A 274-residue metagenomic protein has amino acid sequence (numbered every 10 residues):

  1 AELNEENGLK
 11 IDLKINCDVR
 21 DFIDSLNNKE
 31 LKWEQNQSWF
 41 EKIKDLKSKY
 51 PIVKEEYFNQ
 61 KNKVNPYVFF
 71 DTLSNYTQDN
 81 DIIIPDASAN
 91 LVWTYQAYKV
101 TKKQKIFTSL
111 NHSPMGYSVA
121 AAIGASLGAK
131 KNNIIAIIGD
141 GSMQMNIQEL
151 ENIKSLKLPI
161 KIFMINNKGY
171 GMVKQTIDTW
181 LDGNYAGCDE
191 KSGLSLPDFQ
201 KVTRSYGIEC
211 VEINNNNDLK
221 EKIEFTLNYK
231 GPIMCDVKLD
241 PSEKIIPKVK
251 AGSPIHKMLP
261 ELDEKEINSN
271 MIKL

Functional and structural regions predicted by a protein language model:
A1-N4: Short, polar loop motifs at secondary-structure junctions
E6-G8, K14-N16, R20-L26, V92-L274: Thiamine diphosphate
N27-L31, Q78, G231: Non-catalytic alpha-helical coupling and interface elements of nucleotide-dependent molecular machines and regulators
E30, K54-Y57, C210: Short amphipathic alpha-helical interaction patches enriched in hydrophobic/aromatic residues with interspersed Lys/Arg
L31-N36, N59-K63: Short, glycine- and charge-enriched coil/turn segments that flank and shape catalytic ligand pockets
W33-L46, M234: Flexible, glycine/charged-enriched surface loops at secondary-structure junctions
Q35-N36, D86, I165-N167: Short acidic/polar alpha-helix capping motifs at helix-coil junctions
K44-A125: Active-site diphosphate/adenylate-binding microenvironment
